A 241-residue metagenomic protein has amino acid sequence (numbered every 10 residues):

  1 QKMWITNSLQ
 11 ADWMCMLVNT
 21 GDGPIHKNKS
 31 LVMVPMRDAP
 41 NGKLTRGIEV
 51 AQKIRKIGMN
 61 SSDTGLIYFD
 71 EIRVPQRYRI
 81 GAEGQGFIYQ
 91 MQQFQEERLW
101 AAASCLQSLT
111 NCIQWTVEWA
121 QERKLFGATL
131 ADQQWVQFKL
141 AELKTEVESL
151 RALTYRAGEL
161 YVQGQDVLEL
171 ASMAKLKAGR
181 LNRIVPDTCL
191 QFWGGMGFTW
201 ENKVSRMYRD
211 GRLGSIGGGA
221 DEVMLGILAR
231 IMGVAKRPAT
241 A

Functional and structural regions predicted by a protein language model:
Q1-E49: A short core secondary-structure module
K2, G58-M59, R98, K175: Active-site PLP-lysine loop of aminotransferase-like
T6-Q10, D22-H26, I57-S61, G81 (+2 more regions): Solvent-exposed alpha-helices and their adjacent loops that cap or buttress functional pockets in soluble metabolic
Q10-D12, S61, Q134, L170: Residue-level preference for beta-strand/loop junctions
V18, P35-M36, Q52, D70-E71 (+1 more regions): Pocket-edge structural micro-motifs
L31-M33, I48-R55, I80-Y89: Short intrinsically disordered coil segments
P40-E71: Flexible, small-/acidic-enriched active-site or ligand-binding loops
L66-Y68, I72, Q76, G81-Q85 (+1 more regions): Alpha-helical interface subdomain recognition
